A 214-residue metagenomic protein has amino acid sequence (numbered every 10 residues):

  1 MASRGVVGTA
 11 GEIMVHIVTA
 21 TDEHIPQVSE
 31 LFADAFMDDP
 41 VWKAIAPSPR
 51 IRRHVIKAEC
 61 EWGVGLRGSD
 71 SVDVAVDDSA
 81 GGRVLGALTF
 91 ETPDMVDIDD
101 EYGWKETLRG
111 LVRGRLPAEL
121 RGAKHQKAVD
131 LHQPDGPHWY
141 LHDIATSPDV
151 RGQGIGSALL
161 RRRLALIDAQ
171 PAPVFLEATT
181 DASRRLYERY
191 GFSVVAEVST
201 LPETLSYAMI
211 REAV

Functional and structural regions predicted by a protein language model:
H16-E30: A short beta-loop-alpha structural element at the N-terminal edge of CoA-dependent acyl/N-acetyltransferase catalytic
K57-V74, G136-Y140: A short helix-loop-beta-strand connector motif used in the catalytic cores of GNAT acetyltransferases and, in some
S69-L88: Conserved beta-hairpin
T89-A145, R151, L201: Conserved acyl-donor/pantetheine-binding loop and adjacent beta-alpha core of acyl/acetyltransferases and related
P137-W139, L166-T179: Conserved GNAT acetyl-CoA-binding A-motif
H142-R151, F175-R185, L201-T204, E212-A213: Conserved beta-strand-loop-alpha-helix junction that forms the acyl-donor binding cleft
G152-A165, R189: Conserved acetyl-CoA-binding loop-helix of GNAT-fold acetyltransferases
S157, A169-P171, T180-E197, L201-E203: Conserved active-site alpha-helix within GNAT-family acetyltransferase domains
